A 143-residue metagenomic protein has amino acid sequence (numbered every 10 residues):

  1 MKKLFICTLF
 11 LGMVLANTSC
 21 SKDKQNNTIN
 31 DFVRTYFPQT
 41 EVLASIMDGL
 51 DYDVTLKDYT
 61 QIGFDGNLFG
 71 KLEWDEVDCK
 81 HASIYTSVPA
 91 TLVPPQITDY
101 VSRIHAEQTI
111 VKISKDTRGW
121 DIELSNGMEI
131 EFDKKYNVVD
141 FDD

Functional and structural regions predicted by a protein language model:
M1-T8, G12-F37: Bacterial Sec-dependent N-terminal signal peptides
I29-D143: First exposed extracellular module after export/assembly in secreted or surface-exposed proteins
